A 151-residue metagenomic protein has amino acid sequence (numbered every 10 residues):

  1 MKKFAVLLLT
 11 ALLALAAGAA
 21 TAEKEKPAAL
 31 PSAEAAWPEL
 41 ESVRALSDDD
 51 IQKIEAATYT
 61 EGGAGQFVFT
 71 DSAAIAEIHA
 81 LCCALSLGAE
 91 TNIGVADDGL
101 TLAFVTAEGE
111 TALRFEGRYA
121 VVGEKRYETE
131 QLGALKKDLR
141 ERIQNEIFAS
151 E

Functional and structural regions predicted by a protein language model:
K2-E23: Sec-dependent N-terminal signal peptides of Gram-positive bacterial secreted proteins and lipoproteins
A20-E151: Function-determining sites in protein domains
